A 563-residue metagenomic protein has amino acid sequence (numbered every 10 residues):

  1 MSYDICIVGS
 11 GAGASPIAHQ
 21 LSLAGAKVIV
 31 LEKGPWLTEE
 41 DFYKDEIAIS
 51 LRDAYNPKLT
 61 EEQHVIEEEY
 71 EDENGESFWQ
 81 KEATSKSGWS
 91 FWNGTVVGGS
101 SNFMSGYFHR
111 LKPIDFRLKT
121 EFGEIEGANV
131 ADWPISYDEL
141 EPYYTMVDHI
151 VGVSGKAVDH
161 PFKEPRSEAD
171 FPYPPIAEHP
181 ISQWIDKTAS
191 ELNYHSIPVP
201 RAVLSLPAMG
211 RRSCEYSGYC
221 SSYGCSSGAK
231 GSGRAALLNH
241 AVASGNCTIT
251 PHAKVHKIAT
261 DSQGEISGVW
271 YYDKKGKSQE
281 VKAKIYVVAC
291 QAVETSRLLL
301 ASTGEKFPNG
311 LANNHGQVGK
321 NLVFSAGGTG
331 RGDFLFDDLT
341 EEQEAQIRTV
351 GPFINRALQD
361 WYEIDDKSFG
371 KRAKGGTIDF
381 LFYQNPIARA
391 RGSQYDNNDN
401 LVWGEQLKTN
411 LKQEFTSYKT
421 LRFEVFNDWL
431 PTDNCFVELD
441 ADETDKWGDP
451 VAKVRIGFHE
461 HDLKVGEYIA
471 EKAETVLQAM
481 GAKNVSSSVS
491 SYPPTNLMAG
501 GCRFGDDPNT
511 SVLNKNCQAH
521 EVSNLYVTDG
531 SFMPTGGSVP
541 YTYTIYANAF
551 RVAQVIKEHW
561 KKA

Functional and structural regions predicted by a protein language model:
I5-V30: N-terminal Rossmann-like FAD-binding beta1-loop-alpha1 element of flavoenzymes
G11-A12, I176, V293, F532: Residue-level detector of alpha-helix initiation sites
Q20-L23, K27, G34-L51, S244 (+7 more regions): Glycine-rich loop(s) and the adjacent beta-strand/alpha-helix scaffold that form part
P35-T60, T95-V96, S100-F103: Conserved N-terminal glycine-rich FAD pyrophosphate-binding loop of Rossmann-like flavoproteins
Y55, E61-N74, Q80-S90, N102 (+3 more regions): Conserved redox-cofactor binding core of oxidoreductases
E76-S100, M104, F108-R110, W133-Y137 (+4 more regions): FAD cofactor-binding and catalytic pocket of flavoenzymes
P198-A202, S213-C220, H256-A259, T416-F436 (+3 more regions): A glycine-rich dinucleotide-binding beta-alpha-beta segment and adjacent secondary-structure elements that constitute
G264-W270, T420: Short, hydrophobic/aromatic-rich segments at coil-to-beta transitions
